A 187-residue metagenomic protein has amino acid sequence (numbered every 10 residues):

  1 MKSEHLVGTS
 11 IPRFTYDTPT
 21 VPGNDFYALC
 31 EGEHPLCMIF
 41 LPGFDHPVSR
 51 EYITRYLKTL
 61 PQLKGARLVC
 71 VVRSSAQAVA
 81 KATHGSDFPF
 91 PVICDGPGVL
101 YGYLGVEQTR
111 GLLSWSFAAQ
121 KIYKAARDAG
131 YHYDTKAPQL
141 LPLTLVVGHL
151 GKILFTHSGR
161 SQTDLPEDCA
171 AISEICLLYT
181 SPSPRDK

Functional and structural regions predicted by a protein language model:
M1-T15: N-proximal helix/coil linker or "cap" segments that precede and/or mark the start of modular domains
R13, L36, L143: Conserved beta-strand and immediately adjacent loop positions that scaffold enzyme active sites
T15-P35: A short beta-strand-turn-helix
L29-Y56: Short active-site neighborhood of thiol/selenol oxidoreductases, capturing the structured segment around
E51-Y103: Structural microenvironment flanking redox-active thiols in thiol-disulfide oxidoreductases
D95-T163: Thiol/selenol-based redox catalytic cores and closely related redox-interacting motifs
Q162-I175: A short, polar/charged loop-to-alpha-helix boundary motif
Y179-K187: Single conserved hydrophobic/aromatic residue that forms the stacking wall/gate of nucleotide- or nucleobase-binding
